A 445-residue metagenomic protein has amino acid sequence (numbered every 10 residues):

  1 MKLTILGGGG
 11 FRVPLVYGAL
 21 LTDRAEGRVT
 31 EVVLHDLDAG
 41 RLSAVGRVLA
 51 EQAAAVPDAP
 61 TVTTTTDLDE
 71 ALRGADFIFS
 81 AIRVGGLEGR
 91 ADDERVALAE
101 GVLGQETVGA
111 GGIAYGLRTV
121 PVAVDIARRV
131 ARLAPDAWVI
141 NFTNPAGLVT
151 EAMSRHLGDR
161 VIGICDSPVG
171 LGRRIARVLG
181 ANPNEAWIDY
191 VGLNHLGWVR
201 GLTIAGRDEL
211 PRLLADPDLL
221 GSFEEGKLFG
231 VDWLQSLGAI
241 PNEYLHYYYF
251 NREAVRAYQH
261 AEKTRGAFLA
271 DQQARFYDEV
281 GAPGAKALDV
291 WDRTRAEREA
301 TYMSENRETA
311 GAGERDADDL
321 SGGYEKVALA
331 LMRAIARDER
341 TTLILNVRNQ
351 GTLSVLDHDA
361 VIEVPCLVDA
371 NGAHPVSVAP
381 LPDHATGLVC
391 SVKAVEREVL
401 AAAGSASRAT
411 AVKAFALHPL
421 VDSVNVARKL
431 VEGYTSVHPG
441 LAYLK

Functional and structural regions predicted by a protein language model:
L3-R28, V32: N-terminal Rossmann-like dinucleotide-binding module
R24-G27, Q52-A59, L157, L179-A181: Short helix-capping segments at alpha-helix termini
A25-A50: NAD(P)-binding Rossmann-fold cofactor-contacting core
T61-G74: Short acidic low-complexity segments
R73, F79-S80, N141: Redox-cofactor binding/interface segments in oxidoreductases and associated redox assembly factors
V84, E88-H156: Rossmann-fold NAD(P)-binding glycine/threonine-rich loop
I126-D208: Internal, well-ordered domain-core segments that constitute the primary functional module of diverse proteins
G180-K445: Long, compositionally biased stretches enriched for glycine and/or charged residues
